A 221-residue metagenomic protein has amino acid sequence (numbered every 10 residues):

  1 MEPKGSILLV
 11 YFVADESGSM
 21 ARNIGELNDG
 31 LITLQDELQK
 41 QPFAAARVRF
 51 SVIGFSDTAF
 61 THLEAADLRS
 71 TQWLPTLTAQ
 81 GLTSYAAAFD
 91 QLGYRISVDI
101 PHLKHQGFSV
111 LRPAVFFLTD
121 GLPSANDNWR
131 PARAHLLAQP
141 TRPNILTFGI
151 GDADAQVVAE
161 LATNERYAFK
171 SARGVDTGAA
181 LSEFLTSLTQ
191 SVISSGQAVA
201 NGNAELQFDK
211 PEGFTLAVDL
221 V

Functional and structural regions predicted by a protein language model:
M1-K4, Q39-A44, S97-S109: Surface-exposed acidic, glycine-flexible loop patches that form ligand/cofactor-binding and adhesion interfaces
E2-L63, A114-L118: Von Willebrand factor
S19-R22, A59-L63, S124-D127, A153-E160 (+1 more regions): Switch/connector loops and helix/strand junctions flanking conserved nucleotide-binding motifs in nucleotide-processing
L31-Q39, Q91-P101, R130-A134: Short, well-ordered amphipathic alpha-helices
R47-T76, Q156-L161: Short beta-strand-loop
Q72-L111, L146-V157, D176-E183: Von Willebrand factor
G121-N164: VWA/integrin I-like adhesion module and closely mimicked acidic/polar interface patches used
D152-K210, T215: Von Willebrand factor A/integrin I-like adhesion domains
